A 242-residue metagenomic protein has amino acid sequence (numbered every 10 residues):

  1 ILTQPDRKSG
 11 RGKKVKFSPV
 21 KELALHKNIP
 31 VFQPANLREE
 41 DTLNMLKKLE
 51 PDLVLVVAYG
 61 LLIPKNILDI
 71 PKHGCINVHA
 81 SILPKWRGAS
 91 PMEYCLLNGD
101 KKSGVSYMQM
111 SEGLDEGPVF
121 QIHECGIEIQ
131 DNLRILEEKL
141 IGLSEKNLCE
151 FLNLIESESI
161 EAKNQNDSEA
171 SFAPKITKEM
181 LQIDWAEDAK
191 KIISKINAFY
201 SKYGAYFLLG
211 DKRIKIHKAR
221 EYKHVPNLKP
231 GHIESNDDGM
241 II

Functional and structural regions predicted by a protein language model:
I1-D6: Short internal beta-strands
K8-K27: N-terminal beta-loop-helix "entrance" segment that forms/cooperates in small-molecule cofactor or anionic ligand
K14-F17, E39-L43, A89: Structural motif corresponding to alpha-helix initiation and N-cap regions
N28-P30, G74: Conserved beta-strand segments of alpha/beta enzyme cores
P30-T42: Glycine-rich, highly charged phosphate/nucleotide-binding loops
E40-E50, D69: Short amphipathic alpha-helix with an adjacent loop that forms part of the alpha/beta core around
L53, V57-F172, E179: Donor/substrate-binding cores of folate-linked one-carbon enzymes
D167-I242: Internal anion-binding site segments
